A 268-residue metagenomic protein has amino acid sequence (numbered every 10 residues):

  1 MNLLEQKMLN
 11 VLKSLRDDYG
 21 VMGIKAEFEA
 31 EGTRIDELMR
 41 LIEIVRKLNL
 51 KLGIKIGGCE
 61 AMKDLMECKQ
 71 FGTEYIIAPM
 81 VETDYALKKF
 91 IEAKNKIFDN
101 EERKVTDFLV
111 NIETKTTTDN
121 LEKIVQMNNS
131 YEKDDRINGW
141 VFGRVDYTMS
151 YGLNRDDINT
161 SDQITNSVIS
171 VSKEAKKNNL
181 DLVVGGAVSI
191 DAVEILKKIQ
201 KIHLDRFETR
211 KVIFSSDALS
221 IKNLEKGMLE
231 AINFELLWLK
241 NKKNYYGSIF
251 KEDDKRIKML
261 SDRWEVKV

Functional and structural regions predicted by a protein language model:
M1-V268: Expand to "…catalyze enediolate/carbanion chemistry for C-C bond making/breaking, isomerization, decarboxylation
